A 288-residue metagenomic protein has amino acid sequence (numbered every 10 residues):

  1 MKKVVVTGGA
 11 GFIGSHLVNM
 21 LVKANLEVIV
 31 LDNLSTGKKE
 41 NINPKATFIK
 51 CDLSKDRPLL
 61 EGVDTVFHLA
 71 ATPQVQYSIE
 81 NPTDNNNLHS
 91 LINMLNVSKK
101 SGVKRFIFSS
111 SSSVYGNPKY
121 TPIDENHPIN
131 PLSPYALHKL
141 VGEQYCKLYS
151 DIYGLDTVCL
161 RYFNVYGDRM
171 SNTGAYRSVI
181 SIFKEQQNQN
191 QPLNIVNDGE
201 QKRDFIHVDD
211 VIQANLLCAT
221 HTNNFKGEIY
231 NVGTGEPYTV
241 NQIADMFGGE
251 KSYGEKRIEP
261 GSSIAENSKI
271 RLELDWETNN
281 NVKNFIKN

Functional and structural regions predicted by a protein language model:
M1-V165, W276: N-terminal Rossmann-like NAD(P)+-binding domain of SDR-like oxidoreductases, especially those catalyzing
K38, A70-P73, Y77, S98 (+7 more regions): A general structural signal marking secondary-structure boundaries and capping sites
K39-E40, E143, S181, P237 (+2 more regions): Short, surface-exposed alpha-helical segments at coil->helix boundaries
S54, E80, N86-H89, N126 (+7 more regions): Residue-level signal for the nucleotide or nucleotide-sugar donor/cofactor binding architecture
M94, C146, F183, I270-R271: Structural element of the ATP-grasp superfamily
N117-K119, D168-M170, N241: Short beta-loop-alpha junction of Rossmann-like oxidoreductase domains
Q144-R203, V208-L217, M246-F247: NAD(P)-dependent short-chain dehydrogenase/reductase
N188-N288: C-terminal substrate-binding subdomain of Rossmann-fold SDR/epimerase-dehydratase oxidoreductases
